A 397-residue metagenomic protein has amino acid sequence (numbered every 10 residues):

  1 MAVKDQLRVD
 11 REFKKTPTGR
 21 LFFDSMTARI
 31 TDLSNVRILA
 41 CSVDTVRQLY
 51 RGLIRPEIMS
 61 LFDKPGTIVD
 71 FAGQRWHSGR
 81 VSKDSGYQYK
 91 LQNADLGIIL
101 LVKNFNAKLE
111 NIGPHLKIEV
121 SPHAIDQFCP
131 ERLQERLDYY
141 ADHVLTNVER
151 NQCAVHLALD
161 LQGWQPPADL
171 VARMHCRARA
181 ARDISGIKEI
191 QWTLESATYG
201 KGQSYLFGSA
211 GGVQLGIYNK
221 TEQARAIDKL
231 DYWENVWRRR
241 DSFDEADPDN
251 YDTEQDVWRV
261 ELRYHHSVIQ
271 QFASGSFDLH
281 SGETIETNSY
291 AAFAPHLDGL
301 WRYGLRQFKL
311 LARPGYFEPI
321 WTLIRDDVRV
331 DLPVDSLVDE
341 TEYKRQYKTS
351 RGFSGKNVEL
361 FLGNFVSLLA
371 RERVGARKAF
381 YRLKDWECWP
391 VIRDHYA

Functional and structural regions predicted by a protein language model:
M1-Y343, K356-A397: Structured, helix-rich domain cores that form ligand/interaction pockets
Q346-R351: Helix-turn-helix DNA-binding segment
